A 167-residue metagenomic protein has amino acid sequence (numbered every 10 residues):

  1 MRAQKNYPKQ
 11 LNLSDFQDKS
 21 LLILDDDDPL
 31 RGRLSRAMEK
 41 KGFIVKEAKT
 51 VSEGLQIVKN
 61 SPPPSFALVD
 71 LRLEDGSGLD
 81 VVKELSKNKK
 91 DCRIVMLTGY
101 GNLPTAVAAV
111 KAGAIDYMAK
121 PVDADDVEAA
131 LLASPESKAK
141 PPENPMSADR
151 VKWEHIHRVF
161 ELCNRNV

Functional and structural regions predicted by a protein language model:
D27, L71-R72, R93: The short loop immediately C-terminal to the conserved phospho-acceptor aspartate in CheY-like receiver
G32-K40: Charged docking surfaces used in two-component/phosphorelay signaling
E47-F66: Acidic, metal-coordinating helix/loop segments flanking the phosphotransfer/catalytic sites of two-component signaling
T50, S77-D80: Acidic catalytic/metal-coordinating carboxylates
Q56, L79-K90: Short amphipathic alpha-helix used as the core "switch/output" element in two-component signaling
D70, T98: Active-site residues of response regulator receiver
N102-P104, P121-L131: C-terminal output helix
